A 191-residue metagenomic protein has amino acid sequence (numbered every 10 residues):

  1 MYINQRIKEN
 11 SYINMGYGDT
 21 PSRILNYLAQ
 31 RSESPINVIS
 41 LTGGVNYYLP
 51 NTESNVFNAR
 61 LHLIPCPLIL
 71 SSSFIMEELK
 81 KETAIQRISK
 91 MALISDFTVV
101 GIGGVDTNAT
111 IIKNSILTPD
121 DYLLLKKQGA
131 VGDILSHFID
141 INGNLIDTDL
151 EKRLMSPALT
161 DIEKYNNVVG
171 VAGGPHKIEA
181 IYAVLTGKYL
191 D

Functional and structural regions predicted by a protein language model:
M1-G16, L25-P35, G43-V56: HTH-adjacent hinge/linker in prokaryotic transcriptional regulators
M15, V38-S40, L63, G170: Structural beta-sheet core signal
M15-T20, G173: Glycine-rich beta-strand-to-loop/alpha-helix junction loops that act as flexible
G18, L41-G43, C66: Beta-hairpin (beta-strand-turn-beta-strand) motif
T20-R31, T110-D120: Short Gly/Thr/Asp-enriched flexible loops that form oxyanion-binding sites at enzyme active sites
N46-D191: Conserved phosphate- and dinucleotide-binding cores of soluble alpha/beta proteins, encompassing both enzyme active
